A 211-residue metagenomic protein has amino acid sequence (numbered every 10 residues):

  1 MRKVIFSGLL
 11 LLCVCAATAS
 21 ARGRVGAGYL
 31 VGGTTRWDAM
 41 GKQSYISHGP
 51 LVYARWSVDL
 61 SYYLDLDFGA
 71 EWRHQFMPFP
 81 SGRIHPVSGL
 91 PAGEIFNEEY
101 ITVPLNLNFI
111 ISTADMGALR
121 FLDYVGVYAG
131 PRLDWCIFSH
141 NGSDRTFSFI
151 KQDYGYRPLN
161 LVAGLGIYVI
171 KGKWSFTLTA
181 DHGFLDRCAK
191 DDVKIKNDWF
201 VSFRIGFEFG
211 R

Functional and structural regions predicted by a protein language model:
M1-R24, G210-R211: Cleavable N-terminal export/targeting peptides
A19-V58, E208-R211: Short glycine/proline- and aromatic-enriched beta-strand/turn motifs that initiate or cap beta-hairpins
S20, R24-G26, S57, D65 (+4 more regions): Ser/Thr- (and often Asn-) enriched beta-sheet segments in non-cytosolic proteins
R24-G32, G69-E71, Y128-R132, T177-D181 (+1 more regions): Transmembrane beta-strands of outer-membrane beta-barrel proteins
T34-Y45, H74-E99, W135-R157, D186-W199: Flexible, solvent-exposed loop segments that connect beta-strands
R55-G142, V201, F209-R211: Gram-negative (and chloroplast) outer-membrane scaffold detector with strong preference for beta-barrel transmembrane
G69-P80, Q152-R211: Predominantly the C-terminal beta-signal and adjacent terminal strand-loop region of outer-membrane beta-barrel
